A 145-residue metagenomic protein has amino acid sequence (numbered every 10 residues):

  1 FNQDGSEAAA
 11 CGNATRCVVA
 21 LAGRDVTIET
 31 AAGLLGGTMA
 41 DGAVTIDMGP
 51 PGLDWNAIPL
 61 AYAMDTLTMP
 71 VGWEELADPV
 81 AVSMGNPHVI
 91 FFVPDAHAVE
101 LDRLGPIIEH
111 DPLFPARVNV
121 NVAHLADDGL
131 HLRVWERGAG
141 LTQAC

Functional and structural regions predicted by a protein language model:
F1-A144: Active-site proximal loop and beta-alpha junction motif in alpha/beta enzyme cores
